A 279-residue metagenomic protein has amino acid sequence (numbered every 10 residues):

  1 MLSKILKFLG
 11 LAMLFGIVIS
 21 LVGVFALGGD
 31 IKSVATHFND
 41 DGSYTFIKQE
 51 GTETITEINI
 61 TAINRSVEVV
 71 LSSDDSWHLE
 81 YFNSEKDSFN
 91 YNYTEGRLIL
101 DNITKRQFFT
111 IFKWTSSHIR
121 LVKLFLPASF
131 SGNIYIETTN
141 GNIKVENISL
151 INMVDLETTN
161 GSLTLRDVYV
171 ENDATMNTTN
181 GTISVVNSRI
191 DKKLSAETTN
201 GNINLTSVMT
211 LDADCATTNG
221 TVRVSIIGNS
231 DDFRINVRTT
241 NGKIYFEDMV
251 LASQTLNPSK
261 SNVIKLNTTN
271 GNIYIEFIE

Functional and structural regions predicted by a protein language model:
M1-I5: Cytosolic-side transmembrane helix boundary signature
K7-F25: Hydrophobic membrane-insertion alpha-helices, especially the h-region of bacterial N-terminal signal peptides
F15, T104-T115, D248-L256: Acidic/polar low-complexity surface segments
V24-I103, S117, L121-E137, N142-S149 (+4 more regions): Short linear S-[DN]-x-LW-Φ motif typified by the pepsin-like aspartic protease active-site region
E80, N90, F108-S116, N147 (+3 more regions): A short, polar/proline- and glycine-enriched secondary-structure boundary/capping micro-motif
N102-F108, G181-S184: A general structural signal for short secondary-structure boundary/capping elements
I134-T179, V186: Right-handed parallel beta-helix
R166-D167, N172-N177, T182-E279: Short, surface-exposed interaction patches in beta-rich subdomains that mediate adhesion/assembly near membranes
